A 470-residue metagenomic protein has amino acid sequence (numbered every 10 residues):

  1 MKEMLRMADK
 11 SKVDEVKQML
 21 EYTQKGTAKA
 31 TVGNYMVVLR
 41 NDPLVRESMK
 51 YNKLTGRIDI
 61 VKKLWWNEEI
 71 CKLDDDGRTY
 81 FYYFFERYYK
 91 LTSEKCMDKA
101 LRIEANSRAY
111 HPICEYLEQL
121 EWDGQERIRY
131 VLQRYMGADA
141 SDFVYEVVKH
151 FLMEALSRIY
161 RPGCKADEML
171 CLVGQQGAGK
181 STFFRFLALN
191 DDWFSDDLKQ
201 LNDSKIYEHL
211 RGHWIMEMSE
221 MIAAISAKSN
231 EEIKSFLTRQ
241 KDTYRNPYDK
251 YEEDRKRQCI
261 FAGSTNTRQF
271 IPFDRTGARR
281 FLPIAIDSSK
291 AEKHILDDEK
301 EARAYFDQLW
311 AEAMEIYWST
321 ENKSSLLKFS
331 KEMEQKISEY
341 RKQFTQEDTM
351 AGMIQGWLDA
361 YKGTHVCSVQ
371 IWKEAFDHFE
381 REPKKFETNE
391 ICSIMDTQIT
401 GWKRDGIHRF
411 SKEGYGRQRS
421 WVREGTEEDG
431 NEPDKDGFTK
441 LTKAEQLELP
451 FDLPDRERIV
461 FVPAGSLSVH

Functional and structural regions predicted by a protein language model:
M1-E126, D142, E146, R381-E382 (+5 more regions): N-terminal nucleic-acid engagement/recognition segments and initiation subdomains in replication, restriction
M1-M7, M19, M36, M49 (+9 more regions): Detector for methionine-enriched segments
P43-L44, S48-K53, R57-I60, W65 (+10 more regions): Residue-level preference for alpha-helix termini and adjacent loops
W65-W66, G174, N322: N-terminal low-complexity, intrinsically disordered patches enriched in charged
T79, E86-H111, K165, D192-D196 (+7 more regions): Feature primarily recognizes SF3-like P-loop helicase cores of small DNA viruses
L101-R211, I215: P-loop NTPase catalytic core of nucleic-acid-dependent motor ATPases
E118, I222-A223: Alpha-solenoid HEAT/Armadillo repeat architecture
V131, F151-A155, T182-F186, E232 (+4 more regions): Amphipathic alpha-helical segments that form well-ordered structural scaffolds and often line/cohere around active
